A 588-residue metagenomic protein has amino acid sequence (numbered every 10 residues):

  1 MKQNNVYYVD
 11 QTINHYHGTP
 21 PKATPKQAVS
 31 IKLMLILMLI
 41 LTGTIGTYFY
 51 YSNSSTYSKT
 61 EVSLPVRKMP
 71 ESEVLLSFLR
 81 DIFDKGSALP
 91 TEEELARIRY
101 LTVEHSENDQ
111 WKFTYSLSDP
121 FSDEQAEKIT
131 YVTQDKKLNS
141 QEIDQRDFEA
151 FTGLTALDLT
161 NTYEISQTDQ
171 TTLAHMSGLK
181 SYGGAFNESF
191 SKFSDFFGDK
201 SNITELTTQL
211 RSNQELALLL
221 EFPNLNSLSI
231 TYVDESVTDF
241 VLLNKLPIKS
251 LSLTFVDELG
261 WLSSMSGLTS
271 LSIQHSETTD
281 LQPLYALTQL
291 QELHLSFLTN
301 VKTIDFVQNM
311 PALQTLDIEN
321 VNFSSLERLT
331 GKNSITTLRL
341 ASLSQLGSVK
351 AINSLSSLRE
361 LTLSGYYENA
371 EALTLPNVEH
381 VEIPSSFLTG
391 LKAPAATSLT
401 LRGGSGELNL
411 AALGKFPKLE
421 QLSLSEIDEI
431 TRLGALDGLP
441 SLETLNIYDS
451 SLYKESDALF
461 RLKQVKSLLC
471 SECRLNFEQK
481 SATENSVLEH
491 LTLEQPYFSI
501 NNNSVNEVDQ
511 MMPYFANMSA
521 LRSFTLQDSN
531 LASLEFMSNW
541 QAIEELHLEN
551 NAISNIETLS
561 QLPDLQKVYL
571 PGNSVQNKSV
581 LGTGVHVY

Functional and structural regions predicted by a protein language model:
M1-V29: Long, low-complexity intrinsically disordered regions enriched in small/polar and proline/glycine residues
N14, L76, G86-L89, N108-T114 (+1 more regions): Short, solvent-exposed loop/turn elements at domain surfaces
L33-G46: Hydrophobic membrane-insertion alpha-helices, especially the h-region of bacterial N-terminal signal peptides
Y51-R67: Ser/Thr/Pro/Gly-rich low-complexity linker/stalk segments immediately outside membranes or between
V66-L76, R80, G86-L89: Cullin-RING E3 adaptor/co-adaptor recruitment helices
E92-L95: Surface-exposed helical/coil interface segments that assemble multiprotein signaling complexes
Y100-L117, Q125-I143, D158-S166, T172 (+23 more regions): Concave beta-strand-loop units of leucine-rich repeat
D147-A150, Q170-M176, S194-K200, A217-F222 (+16 more regions): A structural signal for leucine-rich repeat
